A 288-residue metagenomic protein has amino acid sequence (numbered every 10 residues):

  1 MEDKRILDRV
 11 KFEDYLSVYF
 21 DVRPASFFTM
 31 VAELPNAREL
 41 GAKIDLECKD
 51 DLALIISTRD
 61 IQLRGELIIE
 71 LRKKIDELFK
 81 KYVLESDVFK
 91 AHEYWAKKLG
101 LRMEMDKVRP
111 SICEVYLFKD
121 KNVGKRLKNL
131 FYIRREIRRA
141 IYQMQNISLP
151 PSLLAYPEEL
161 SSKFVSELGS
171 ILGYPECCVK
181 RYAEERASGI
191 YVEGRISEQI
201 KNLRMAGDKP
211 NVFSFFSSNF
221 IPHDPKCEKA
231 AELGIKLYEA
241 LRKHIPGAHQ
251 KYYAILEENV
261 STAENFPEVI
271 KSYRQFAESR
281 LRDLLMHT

Functional and structural regions predicted by a protein language model:
M1-Y156, E167, Y174-T288: A conserved ligand/cofactor-binding region detector
S162, S166-G169: An amphipathic, hydrophobic-aromatic interaction surface with interspersed Lys/Arg that forms lipid/phosphate-bearing
